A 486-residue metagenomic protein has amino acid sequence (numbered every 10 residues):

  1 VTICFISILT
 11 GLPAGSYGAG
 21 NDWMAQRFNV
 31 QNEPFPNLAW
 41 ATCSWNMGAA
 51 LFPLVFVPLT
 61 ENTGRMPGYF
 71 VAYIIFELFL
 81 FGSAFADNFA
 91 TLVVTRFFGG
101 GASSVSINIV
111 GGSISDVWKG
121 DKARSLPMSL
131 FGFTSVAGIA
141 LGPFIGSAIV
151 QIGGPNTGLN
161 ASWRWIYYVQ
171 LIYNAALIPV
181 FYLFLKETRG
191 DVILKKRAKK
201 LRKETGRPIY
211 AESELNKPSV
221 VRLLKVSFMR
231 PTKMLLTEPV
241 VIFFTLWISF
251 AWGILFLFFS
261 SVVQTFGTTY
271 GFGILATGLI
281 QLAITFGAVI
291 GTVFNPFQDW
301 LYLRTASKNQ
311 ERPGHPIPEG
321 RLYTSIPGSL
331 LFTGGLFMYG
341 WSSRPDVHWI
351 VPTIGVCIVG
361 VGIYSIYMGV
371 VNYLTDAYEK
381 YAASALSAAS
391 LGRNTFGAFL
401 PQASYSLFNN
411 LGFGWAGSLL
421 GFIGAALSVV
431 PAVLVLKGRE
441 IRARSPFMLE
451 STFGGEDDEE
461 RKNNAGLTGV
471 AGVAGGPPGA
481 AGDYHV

Functional and structural regions predicted by a protein language model:
V1-T10, A14, G18, D22 (+6 more regions): Intracellular terminal tails of multi-pass secondary transporters
P13, F28-N32, T63-G64, F85-T91 (+4 more regions): Helix-breaking motifs and short loop linkers at transmembrane-helix boundaries and internal kinks in secondary membrane
Y17-G18, V226-T292, I366-N372: Extracytoplasmic gate region of multi-pass secondary transporters
G20-A50: Extracellular/periplasmic helix-loop-helix junction of adjacent transmembrane segments in MFS-like secondary
W40-V57, L282-N295: Central cavity-lining transmembrane alpha-helices of secondary-active solute carriers, predominantly the Major
P67-F81, A90, A288, S307-F337: Structural signature of the two symmetry-related core transmembrane helices
T95-S135: Cytoplasmic helix-loop-helix junction between adjacent transmembrane helices in 12-TM secondary transporters
A123-G154, G158-L159, Y168, Y173-L177 (+2 more regions): Glycine-rich segments within core transmembrane alpha-helices of 12-TM secondary carriers
